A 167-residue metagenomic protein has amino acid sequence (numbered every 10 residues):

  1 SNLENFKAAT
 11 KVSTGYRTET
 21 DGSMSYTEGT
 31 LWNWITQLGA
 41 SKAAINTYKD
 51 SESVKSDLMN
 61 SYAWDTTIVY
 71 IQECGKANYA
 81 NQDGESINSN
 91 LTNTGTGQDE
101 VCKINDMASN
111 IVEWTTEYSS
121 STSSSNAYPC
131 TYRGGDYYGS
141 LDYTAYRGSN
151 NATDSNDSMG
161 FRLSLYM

Functional and structural regions predicted by a protein language model:
S1-D106, M167: Short aromatic-cysteine micro-motif
Y62-I68, N90-M167: C-terminal, surface-exposed recognition/capping segments
